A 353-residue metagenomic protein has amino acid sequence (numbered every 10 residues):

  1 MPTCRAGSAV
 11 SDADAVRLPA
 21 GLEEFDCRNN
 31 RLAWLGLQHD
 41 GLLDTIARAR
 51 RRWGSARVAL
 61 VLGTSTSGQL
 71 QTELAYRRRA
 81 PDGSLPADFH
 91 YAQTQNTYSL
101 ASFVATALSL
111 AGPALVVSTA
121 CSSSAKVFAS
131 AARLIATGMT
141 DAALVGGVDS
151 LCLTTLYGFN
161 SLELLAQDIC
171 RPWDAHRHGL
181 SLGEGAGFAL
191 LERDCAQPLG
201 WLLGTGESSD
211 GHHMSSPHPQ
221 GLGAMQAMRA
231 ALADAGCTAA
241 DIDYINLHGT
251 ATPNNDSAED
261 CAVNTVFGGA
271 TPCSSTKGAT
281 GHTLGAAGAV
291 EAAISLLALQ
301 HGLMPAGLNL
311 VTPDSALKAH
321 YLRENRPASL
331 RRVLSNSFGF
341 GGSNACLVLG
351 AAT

Functional and structural regions predicted by a protein language model:
M1-L37, S67-P81, L85-S130, M139 (+3 more regions): Conserved catalytic cysteine-centered active-site region of acyl-thioester-dependent Claisen-condensing enzymes
M1-R28, T64, D194-L203, A293-L308 (+2 more regions): ACP-dependent fatty acid/polyketide chain-elongation machinery
M1-S8, L165, I169-A235, Y244: Condensing-enzyme catalytic core mediating Claisen C-C bond formation in acyl metabolism
R28-S55: N-terminal amphipathic, basic-rich helices that act as targeting or association modules
R48-A59, Y76-F89, Q93, F103-A114 (+7 more regions): Structural signature of cysteine-dependent C-C bond-forming condensing enzymes
L60, V104, S124, A131 (+8 more regions): Conserved small-residue
T66, A120, T250-T252, G278-G285 (+1 more regions): Glycine-rich phosphate/pyrophosphate-binding beta-alpha loops
M214-Q220, T250-F267, G285-V290, E324: Short glycine/threonine-rich loop-to-helix capping motif typified by GTGT followed within a few residues by an Asp-Pro
